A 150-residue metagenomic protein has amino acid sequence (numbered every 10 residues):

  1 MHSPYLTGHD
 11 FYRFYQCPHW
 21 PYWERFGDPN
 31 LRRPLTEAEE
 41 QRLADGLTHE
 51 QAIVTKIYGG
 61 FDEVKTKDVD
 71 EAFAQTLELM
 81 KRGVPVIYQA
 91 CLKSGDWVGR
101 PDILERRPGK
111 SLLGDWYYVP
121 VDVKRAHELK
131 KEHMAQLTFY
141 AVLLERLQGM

Functional and structural regions predicted by a protein language model:
M1-L113: Metal-dependent nuclease catalytic cores that hydrolyze phosphodiester bonds in DNA/RNA, characterized by
R82-M150: Mg2+/Mn2+-dependent nuclease catalytic core
